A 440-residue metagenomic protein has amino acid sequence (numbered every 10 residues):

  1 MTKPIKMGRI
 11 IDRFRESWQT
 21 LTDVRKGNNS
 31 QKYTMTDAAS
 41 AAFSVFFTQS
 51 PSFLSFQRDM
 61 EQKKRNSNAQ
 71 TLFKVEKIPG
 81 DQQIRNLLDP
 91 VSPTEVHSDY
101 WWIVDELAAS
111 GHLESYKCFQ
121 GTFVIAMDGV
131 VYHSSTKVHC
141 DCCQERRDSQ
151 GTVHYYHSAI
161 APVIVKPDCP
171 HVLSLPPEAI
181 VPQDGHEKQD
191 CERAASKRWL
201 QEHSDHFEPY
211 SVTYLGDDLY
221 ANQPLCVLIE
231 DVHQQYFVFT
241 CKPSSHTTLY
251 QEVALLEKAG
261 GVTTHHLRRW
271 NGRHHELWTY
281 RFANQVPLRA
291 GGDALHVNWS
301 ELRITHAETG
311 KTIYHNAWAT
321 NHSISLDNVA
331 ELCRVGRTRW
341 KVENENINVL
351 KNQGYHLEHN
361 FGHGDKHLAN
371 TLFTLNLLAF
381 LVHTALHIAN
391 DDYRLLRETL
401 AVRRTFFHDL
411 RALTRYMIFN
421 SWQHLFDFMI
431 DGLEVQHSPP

Functional and structural regions predicted by a protein language model:
M1-P79: Gly/serine-rich nucleotide phosphate-binding loop at the start of the catalytic core of nucleotide/ADP-ribose-handling
T2-I5, S17-L21, E61-K64, H265-W278 (+1 more regions): A short, flexible helix-boundary coil/loop motif
K6-I10, F56, L326-F361: Short amphipathic alpha-helical "interface-anchor" segments enriched in bulky aromatics
A41, F56, G80, I84 (+8 more regions): Short, conserved catalytic/metal-binding motifs centered on acidic residues
R85-C169: Active-site-proximal, Lys/Arg-enriched surface segment that forms a nucleic-acid-binding/basic interface patch
R147-S211: Electropositive, glycine- and tryptophan-enriched low-complexity nucleic-acid-binding patches
E187-H246: Domain-level cores of phosphate- or acyl-group-handling catalytic modules
T240-R339: An anionic, glycine-rich sequence signature occurring as long contiguous blocks
